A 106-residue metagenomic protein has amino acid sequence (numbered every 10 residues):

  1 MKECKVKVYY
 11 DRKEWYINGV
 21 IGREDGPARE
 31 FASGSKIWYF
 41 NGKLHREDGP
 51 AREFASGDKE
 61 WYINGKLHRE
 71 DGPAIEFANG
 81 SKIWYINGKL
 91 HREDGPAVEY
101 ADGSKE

Functional and structural regions predicted by a protein language model:
M1-E106: Glycine/tyrosine- and acidic-biased, solvent-exposed loop/turn segments at the edges of beta-strands
